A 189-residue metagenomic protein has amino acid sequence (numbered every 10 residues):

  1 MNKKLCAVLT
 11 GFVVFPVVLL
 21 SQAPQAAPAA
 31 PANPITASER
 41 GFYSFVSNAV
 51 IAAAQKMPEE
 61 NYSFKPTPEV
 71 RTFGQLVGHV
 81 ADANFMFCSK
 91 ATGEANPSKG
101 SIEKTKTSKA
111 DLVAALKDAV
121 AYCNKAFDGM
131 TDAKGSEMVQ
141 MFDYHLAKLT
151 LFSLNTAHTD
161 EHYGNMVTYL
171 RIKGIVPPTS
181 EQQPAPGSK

Functional and structural regions predicted by a protein language model:
M1-K4: Positively charged n-region of N-terminal signal peptides that target proteins for export
A7-S21: Bacterial N-terminal signal peptides
L19-S21, A26-A29: Boundary at the C-terminal end of the N-terminal hydrophobic targeting segment
A27-R40: Short, low-complexity N-terminal intrinsically disordered segments enriched in polar/charged residues
R40-I51, N61-S101, Q140-K189: Short, contiguous alpha-helical
F42, K104-Q140, A147-H162: Acidic/histidine-rich alpha-helical segments that form the ligand environment of transition-metal centers
A49, A53-A54, C88, Y122-F127: Well-ordered alpha-helical scaffold segments within catalytic/enzyme domains
